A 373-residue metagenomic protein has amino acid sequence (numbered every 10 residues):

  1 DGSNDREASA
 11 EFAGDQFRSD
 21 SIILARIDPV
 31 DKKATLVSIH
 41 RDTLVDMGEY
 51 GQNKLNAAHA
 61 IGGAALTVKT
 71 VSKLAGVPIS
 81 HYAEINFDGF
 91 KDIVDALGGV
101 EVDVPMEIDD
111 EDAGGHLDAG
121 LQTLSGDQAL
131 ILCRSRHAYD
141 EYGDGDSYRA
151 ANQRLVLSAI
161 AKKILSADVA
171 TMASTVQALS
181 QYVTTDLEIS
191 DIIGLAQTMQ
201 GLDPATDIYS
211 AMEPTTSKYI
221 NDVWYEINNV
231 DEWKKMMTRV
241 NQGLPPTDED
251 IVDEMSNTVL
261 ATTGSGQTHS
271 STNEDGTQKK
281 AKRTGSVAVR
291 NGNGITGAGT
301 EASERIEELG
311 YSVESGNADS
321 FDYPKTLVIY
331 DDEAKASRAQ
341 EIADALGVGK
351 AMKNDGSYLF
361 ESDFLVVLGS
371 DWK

Functional and structural regions predicted by a protein language model:
D1-D31: Entry/capping segment at the start of metal-dependent catalytic domains with acidic active-site entry clusters
D5-R6, L187-K282, A302: C-terminal solvent-exposed extensions
A8-A13, Q52-I61, G76-H81, A119 (+7 more regions): Second-shell loop/turn segments in exported
F17-I22, D31-I39, Y50-Q52, L66 (+10 more regions): Extracytoplasmic
S19-S21, L36, Q52, A64-S72 (+13 more regions): Extracytoplasmic/secreted envelope proteins and their assembly/folding machinery, especially bacterial periplasmic
N56-D118, S166, V183-I192, M199-P204: Amphipathic, coiled-coil-like alpha-helical scaffolding segments used for oligomerization/assembly
I93-M172, V176, S180-V183, P204 (+1 more regions): Flexible, polar/acidic helix-loop-strand segments at domain edges
R290-N293, E301-S303, Y311-K373: BRCT (BRCA1 C-terminal) domain core and associated BRCT-interaction motifs
